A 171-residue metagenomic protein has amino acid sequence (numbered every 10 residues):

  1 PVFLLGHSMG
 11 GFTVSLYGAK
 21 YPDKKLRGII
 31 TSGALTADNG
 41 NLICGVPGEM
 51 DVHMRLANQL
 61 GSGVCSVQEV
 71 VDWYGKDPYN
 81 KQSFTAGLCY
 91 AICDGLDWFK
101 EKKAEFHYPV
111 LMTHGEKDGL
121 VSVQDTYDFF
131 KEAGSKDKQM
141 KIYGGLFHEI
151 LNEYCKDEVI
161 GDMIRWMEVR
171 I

Functional and structural regions predicted by a protein language model:
P1-H7: Alpha/beta-hydrolase fold nucleophile elbow
M9-F12, L16-G28, A37: Conserved hydrolase catalytic core segment
K25-L26, I30-E101: The alpha/beta-hydrolase serine catalytic core
F106, M112-H114, D118: Short beta-strand/loop motif that positions the catalytic acidic residue of the alpha/beta-hydrolase fold
Y108, S122-K131: Short alpha-helix in the alpha/beta-hydrolase fold that links the catalytic acid
M112-H114, D125, K138: Helical hairpin unit composed of two closely spaced alpha helices linked by a short loop
K117-V121, E149: Acidic catalytic loop of the alpha/beta-hydrolase fold
K141-I171: Catalytic active-site module of serine/aspartate enzymes centered on a nucleophile-bearing elbow/loop
